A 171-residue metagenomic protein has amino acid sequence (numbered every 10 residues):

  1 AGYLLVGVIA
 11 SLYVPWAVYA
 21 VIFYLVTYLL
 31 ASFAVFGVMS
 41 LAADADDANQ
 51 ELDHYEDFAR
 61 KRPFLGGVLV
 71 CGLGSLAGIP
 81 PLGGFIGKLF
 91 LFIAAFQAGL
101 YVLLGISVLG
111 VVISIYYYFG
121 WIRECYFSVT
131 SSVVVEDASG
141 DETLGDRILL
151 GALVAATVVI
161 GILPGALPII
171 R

Functional and structural regions predicted by a protein language model:
A1-R171: Alpha-helical transmembrane segments of multi-pass membrane proteins predominantly involved in bioenergetics
